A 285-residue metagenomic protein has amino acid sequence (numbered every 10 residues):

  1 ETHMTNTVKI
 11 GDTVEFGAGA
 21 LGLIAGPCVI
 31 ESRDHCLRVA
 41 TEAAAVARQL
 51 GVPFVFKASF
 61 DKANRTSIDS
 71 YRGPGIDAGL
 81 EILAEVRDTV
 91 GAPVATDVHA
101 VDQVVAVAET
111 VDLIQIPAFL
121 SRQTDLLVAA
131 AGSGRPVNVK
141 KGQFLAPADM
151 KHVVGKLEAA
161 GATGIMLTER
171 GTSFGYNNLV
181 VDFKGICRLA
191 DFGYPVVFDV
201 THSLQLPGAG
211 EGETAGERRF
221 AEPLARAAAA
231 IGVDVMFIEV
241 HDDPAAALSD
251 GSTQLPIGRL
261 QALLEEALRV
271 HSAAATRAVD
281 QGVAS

Functional and structural regions predicted by a protein language model:
H3-L23, E81, S272-S285: N-terminal amphipathic alpha-helix/helix-capping segment at the start of soluble metabolic enzymes
A20-I24, P53-K57, P93-A95, D112-L113 (+4 more regions): Structural preference for beta-strand elements that scaffold enzyme active sites
L23, P27-C36, F54-I76, V240-D250: Glycine-rich, proline-tolerant flexible connector loops at the mouths of alpha/beta enzymes
I30-A44, P74-E81, A215-P223: Glycine-rich anion/phosphate-binding loops
E42-A45, Q49-L50, D69-A95, A130-P136 (+2 more regions): Alpha-helix-loop-beta-strand connector modules within alpha/beta enzyme cores
D69-D77, L113-L120, Y176-F183, L204-A229 (+3 more regions): Active-site-adjacent loop and "lid" segments of alpha/beta metabolic enzymes
P74-G75, T89-V104, D112-D125, R135-P147 (+1 more regions): Catalytic beta/alpha-barrel core
S133-V240: Catalytic alpha/beta core domains of metabolic enzymes, predominantly
